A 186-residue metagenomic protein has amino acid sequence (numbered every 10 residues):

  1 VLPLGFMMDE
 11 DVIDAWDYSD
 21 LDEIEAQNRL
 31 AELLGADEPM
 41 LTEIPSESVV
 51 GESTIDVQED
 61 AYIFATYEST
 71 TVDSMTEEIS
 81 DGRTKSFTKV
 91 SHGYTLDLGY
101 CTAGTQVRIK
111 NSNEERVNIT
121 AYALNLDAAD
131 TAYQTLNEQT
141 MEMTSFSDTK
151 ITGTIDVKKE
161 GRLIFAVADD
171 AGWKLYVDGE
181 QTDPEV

Functional and structural regions predicted by a protein language model:
V1-V186: Active-site-proximal, structured, solvent-exposed surfaces of multi-pass membrane proteins that position macromolecular
